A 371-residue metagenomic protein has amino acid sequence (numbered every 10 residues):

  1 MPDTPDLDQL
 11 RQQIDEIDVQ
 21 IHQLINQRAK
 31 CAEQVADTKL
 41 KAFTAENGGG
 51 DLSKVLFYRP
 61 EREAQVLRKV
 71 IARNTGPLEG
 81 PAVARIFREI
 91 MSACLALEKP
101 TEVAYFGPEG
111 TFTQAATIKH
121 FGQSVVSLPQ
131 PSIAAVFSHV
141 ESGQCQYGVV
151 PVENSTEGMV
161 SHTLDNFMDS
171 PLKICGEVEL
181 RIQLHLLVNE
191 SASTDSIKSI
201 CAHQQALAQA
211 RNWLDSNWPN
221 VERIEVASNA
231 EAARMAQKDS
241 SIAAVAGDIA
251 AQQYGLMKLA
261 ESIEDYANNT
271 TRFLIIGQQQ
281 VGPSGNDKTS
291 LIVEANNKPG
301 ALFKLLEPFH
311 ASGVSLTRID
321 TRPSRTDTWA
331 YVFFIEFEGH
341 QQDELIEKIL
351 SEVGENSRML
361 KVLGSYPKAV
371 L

Functional and structural regions predicted by a protein language model:
M1-L371: Domain-level signature for soluble enzymes in the chorismate/prephenate branch of the shikimate pathway
